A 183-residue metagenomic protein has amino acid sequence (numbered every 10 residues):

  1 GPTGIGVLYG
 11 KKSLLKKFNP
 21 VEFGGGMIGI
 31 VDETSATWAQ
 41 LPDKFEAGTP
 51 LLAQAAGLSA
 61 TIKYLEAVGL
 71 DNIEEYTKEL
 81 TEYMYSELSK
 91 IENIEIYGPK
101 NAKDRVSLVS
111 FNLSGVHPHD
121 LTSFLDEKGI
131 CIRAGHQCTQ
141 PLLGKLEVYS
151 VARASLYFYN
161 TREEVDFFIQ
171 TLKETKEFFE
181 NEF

Functional and structural regions predicted by a protein language model:
G1-F183: Pyridoxal 5′-phosphate
